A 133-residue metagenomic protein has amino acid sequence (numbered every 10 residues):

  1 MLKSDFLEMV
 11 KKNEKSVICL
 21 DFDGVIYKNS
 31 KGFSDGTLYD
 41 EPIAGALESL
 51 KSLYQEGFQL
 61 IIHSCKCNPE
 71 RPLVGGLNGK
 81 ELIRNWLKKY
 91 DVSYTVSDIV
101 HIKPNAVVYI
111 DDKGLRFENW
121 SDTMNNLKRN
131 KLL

Functional and structural regions predicted by a protein language model:
M1-L133: HAD-like aspartate-dependent phosphatase fold
